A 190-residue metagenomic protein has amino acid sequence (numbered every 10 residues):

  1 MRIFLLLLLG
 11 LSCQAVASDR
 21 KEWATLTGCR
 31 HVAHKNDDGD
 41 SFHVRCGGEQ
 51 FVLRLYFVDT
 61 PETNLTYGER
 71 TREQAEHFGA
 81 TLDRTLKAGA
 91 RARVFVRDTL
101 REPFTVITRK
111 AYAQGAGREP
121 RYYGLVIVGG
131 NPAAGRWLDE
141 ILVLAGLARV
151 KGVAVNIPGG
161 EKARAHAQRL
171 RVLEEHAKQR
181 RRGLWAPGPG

Functional and structural regions predicted by a protein language model:
I3-L11: Sec-dependent N-terminal signal peptides
C13-G190: Small beta-barrel nucleic-acid-binding modules, primarily SNase/OB-fold domains and secondarily Tudor-like barrels
